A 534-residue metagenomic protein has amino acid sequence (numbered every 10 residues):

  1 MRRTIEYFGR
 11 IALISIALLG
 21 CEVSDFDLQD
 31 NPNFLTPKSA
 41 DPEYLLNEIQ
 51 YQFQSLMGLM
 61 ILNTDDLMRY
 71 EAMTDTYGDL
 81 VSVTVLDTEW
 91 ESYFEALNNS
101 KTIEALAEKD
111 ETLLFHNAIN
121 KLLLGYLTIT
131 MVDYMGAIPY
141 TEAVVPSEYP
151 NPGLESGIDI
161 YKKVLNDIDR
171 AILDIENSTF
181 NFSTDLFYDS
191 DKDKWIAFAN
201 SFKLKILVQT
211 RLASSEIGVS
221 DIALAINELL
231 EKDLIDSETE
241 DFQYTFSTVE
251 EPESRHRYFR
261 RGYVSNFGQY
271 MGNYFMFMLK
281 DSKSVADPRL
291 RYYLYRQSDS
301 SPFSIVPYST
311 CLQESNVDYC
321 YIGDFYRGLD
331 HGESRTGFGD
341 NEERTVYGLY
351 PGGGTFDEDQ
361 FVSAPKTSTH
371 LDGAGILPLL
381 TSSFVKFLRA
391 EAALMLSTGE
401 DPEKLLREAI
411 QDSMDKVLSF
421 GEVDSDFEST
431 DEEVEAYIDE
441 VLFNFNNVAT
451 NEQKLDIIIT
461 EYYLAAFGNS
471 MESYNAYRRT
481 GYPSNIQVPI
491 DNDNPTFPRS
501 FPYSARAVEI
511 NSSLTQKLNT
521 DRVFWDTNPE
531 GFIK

Functional and structural regions predicted by a protein language model:
M1-L19: Sec-dependent bacterial lipoprotein signal peptides
C21, I49, A225-L229, A409 (+2 more regions): A generic structural signal for nonpolar/aromatic side chains embedded in well-ordered alpha-helices
C21-D79, V83-T84, E91-F94, T102 (+2 more regions): Membrane-proximal, proline-rich intrinsically disordered regions
S24, L86, Y482-S484: Extracellular glycan-recognition regions
G58-D66, G136-P139, E403, E472-N475: Beta-strand acidic-aromatic groove motif in beta-rich domains, primarily in extracellular
R69-L123, L127-G421, V448-Q453, I533: Structured, solvent-exposed acidic/aromatic patches
K386, L394, Q411-K534: C-terminal functional modules
